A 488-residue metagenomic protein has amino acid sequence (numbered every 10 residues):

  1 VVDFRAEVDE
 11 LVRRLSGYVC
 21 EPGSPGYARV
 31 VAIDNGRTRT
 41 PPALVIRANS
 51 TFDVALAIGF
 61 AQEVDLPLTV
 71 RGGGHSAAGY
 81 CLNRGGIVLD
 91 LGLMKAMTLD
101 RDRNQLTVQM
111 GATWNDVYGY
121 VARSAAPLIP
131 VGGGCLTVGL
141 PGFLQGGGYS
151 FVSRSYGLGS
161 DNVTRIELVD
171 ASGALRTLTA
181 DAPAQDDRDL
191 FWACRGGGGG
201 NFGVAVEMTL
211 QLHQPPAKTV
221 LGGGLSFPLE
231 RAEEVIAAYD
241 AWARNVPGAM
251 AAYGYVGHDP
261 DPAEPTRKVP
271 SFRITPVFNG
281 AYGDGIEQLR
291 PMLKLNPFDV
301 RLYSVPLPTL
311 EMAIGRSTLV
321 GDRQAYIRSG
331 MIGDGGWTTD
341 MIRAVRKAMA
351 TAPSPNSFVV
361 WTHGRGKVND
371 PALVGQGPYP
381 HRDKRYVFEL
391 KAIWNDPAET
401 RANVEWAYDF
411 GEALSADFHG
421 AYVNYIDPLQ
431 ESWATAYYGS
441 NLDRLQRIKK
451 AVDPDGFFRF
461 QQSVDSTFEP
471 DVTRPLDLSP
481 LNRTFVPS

Functional and structural regions predicted by a protein language model:
V1-S488: Soluble FAD-dependent oxygen oxidases
